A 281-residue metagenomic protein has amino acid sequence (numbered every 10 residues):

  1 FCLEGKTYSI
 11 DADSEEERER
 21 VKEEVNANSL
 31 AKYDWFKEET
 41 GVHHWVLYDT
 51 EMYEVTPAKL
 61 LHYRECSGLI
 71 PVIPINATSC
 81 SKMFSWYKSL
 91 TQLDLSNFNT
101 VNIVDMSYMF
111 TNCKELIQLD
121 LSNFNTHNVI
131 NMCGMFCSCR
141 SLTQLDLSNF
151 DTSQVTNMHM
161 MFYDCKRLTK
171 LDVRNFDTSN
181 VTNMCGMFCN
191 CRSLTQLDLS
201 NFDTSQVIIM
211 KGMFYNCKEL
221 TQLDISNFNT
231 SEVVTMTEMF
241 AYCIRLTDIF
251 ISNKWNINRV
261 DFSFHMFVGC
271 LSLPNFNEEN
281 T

Functional and structural regions predicted by a protein language model:
F1-T281: Negatively charged
